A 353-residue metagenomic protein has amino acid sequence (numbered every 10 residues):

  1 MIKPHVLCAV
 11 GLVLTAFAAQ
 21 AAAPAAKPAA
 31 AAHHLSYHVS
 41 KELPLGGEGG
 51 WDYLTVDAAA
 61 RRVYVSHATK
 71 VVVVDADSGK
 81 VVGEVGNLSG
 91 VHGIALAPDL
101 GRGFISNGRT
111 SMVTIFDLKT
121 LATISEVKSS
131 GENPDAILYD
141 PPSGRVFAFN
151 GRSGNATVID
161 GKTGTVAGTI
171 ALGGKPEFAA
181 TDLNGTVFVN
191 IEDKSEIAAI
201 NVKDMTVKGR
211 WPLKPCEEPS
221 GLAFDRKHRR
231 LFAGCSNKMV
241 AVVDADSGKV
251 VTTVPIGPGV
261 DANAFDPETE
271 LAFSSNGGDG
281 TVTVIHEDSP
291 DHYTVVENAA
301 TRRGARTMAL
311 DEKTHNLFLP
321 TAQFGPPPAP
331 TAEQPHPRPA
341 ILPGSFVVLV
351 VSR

Functional and structural regions predicted by a protein language model:
M1-A9: Bacterial N-terminal signal peptides that target proteins for export
C8-A18: Bacterial N-terminal signal peptides
Q20-R353: Predominantly soluble domains enriched in secretory-pathway, periplasmic, or organellar proteins
